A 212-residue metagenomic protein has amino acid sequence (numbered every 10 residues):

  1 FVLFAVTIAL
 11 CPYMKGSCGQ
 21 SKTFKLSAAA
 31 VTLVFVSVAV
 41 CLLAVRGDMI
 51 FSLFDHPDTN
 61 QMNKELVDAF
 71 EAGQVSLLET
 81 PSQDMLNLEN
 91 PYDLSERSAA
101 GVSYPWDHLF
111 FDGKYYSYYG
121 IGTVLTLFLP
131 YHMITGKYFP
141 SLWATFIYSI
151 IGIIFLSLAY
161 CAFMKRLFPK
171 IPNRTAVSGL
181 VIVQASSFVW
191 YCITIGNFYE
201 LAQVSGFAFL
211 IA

Functional and structural regions predicted by a protein language model:
F1-T59, I171-G179: Start-transfer (signal-anchor) and selected internal transmembrane alpha helices of multi-pass inner/ER membrane
F4-A9, L127, Y131, I153-C161 (+1 more regions): Hydrophobic transmembrane alpha-helices
A72-Y119, M133, Y160, V183-T194: Interfacial juxtamembrane loops and adjacent helix segments that form the catalytic/substrate-binding surfaces
Y119, P130, P140-I147, V189-S205: Membrane-embedded glycan-lipid processing machinery
K137-P169, A212: Transmembrane-helix motifs of polytopic, lipid-linked glycan transferases
L156-F188, A208: Transmembrane-helix signature of polytopic, membrane-embedded enzymes that assemble or transfer cell-envelope glycans
V204-A212: Specific aromatic-rich, kink-prone transmembrane helix
